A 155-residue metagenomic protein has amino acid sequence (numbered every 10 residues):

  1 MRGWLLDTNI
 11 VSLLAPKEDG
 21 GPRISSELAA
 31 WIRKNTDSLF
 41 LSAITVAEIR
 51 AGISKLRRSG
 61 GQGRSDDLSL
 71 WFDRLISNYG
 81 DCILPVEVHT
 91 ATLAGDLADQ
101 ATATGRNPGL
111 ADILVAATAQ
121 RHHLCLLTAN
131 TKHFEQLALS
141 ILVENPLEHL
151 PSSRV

Functional and structural regions predicted by a protein language model:
M1-T45, K55-R74, L150-V155: Short, well-structured N-terminal submotif of metal-dependent ribonuclease cores
R2-G3, A51-R57, S77-C125, V155: Active-site neighborhoods of divalent-metal-dependent phosphate/nucleic-acid chemistry enzymes
G3, A116, Q120-V155: Acidic, PIN/NYN-like endoribonuclease modules and their adjacent C-terminal/linker elements
I10, T45, T90, L114-V115 (+1 more regions): Alpha-helix capping/helix-boundary segments
V11-S12, A47-R50, E135, E144: Nucleotide phosphate-binding site architecture
A15-E18, I53, A98, A138: Short, flexible helix/strand-to-coil boundary loops that buttress conserved ligand/catalytic motifs in alpha/beta
N35, Y79, L137-L139: Short, structured coil segments at secondary-structure junctions
F40, L84, E144: General small-molecule cofactor/ligand-binding pocket signal
